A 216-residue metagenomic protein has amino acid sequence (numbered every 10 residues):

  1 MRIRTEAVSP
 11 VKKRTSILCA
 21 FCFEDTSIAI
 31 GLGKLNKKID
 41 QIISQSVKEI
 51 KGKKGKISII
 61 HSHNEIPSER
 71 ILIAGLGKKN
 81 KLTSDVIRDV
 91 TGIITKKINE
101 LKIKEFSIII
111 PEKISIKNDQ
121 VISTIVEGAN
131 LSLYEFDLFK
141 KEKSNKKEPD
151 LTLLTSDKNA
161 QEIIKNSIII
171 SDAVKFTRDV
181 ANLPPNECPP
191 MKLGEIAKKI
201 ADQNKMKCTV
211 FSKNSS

Functional and structural regions predicted by a protein language model:
M1-S216: Short amphipathic alpha-helical segment within the helicase RecA-like ATPase core that mediates nucleic-acid
